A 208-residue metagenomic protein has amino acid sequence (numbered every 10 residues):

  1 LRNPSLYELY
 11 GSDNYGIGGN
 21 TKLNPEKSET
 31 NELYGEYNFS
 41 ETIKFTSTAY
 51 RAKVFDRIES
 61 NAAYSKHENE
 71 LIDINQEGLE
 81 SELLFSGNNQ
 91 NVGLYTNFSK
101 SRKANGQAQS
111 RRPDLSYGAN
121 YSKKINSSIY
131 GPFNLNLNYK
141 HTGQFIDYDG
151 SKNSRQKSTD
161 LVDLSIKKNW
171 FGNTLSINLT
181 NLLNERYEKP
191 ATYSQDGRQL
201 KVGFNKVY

Functional and structural regions predicted by a protein language model:
L1-E32, F45, A49-E70, N138-G150 (+1 more regions): Surface-exposed extracellular loop regions of Gram-negative outer-membrane beta-barrel proteins, predominantly
I17, K27-E29, N75-E77, L115 (+1 more regions): Residues that act as N-cap/strand-start positions at coil-to-secondary-structure junctions
G19-P25, G35, H67-D73, E80-E82 (+5 more regions): Outer-membrane beta-barrel proteins
N31-L33, A108-Y208: Conserved C-terminal beta-signal and adjacent last beta-strands/turns of outer-membrane beta-barrel proteins
E41-V54, S60-A62, N69-D149, G203-N205: Gram-negative outer-membrane beta-barrel transporters
